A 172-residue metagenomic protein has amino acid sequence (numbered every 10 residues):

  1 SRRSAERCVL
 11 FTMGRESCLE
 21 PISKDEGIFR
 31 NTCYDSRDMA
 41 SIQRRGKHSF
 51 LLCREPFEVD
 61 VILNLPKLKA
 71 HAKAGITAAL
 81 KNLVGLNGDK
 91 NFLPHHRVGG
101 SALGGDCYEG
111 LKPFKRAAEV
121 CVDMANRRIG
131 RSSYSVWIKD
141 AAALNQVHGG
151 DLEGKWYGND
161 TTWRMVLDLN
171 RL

Functional and structural regions predicted by a protein language model:
S1-L172: Extended, low-polarity segments enriched in aliphatic/aromatic residues
